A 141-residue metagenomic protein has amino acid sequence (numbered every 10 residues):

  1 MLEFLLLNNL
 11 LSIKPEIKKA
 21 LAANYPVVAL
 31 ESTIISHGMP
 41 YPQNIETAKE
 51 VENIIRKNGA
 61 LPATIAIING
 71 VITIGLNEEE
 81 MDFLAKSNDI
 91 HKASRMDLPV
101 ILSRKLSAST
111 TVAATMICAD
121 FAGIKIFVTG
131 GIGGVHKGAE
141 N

Functional and structural regions predicted by a protein language model:
L2-I13, V100-V112: A short, flexible low-complexity segment enriched in Lys/Arg and Gly/Pro that occurs in N-terminal basic tails
L2-K57, F121: N-terminal glycine-/serine-/threonine-rich phosphate-binding loop
L2-N8, A60-V71, I124-K125: Short charge-dense sequence patches
I13, I17, I35, E80 (+2 more regions): Glycine-rich, flexible loop/turn motifs
K14, K18-K19, K49, K57 (+5 more regions): Context-gated lysine
A22-P26, L30, K57-P62, R95-L98 (+2 more regions): Short coil/turn connectors at secondary-structure junctions
S32, H37-M39, N44-L102: Glycine-rich nucleotide/cofactor/substrate-binding loop typically near the N-terminus or early in the first domain
S103-N141: Glycine-rich anion/phosphate-binding loop at the beta-strand->alpha-helix junction
